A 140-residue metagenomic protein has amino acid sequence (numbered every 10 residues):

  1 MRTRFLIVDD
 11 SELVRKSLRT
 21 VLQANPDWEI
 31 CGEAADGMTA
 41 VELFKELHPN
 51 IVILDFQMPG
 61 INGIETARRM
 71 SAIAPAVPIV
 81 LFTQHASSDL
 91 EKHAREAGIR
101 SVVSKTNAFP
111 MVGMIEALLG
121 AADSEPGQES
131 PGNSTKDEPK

Functional and structural regions predicted by a protein language model:
R2-V14, L18-L22: Conserved acidic segment of CheY-like receiver
V8-D9, A34, V52: Conserved sequence signature across two-component system core domains
D36-T39, N62-E65: Acidic catalytic/metal-coordinating carboxylates
K45-L47, R69-A76, A97: Conserved phosphotransfer cores of two-component systems
L47-I53: Active-site beta3 strand of CheY-like receiver
M58: Receiver (REC) domain active-site loop signature in two-component systems and cognate sites in sensor histidine kinases
E65, H85-G113: Alpha4 helix (beta4-alpha4-beta5 surface) of REC/receiver domains from two-component response regulators
